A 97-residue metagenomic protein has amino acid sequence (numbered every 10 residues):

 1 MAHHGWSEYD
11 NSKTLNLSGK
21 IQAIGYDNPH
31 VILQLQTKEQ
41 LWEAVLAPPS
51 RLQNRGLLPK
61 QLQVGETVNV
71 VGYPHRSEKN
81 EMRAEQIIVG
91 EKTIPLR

Functional and structural regions predicted by a protein language model:
M1-L15: Short boundary/loop segments of OB/S1/cold-shock single-stranded nucleic-acid-binding domains
L15-L17, V68: Hydrophobic core residues within well-ordered beta-strands of beta-rich domains
G19-I21: Conserved hydrophobic positions within beta-strands
D27-Q36: Short aromatic-glycine-enriched beta-strand elements
Q36-K38, G90: Short strand-coil-strand connectors
Q40-P49: A short macromolecule-binding patch
N54-V70: Short nucleic-acid-contacting surface segments enriched for D/E, G, S/T with interspersed K/R
H75-R97: OB-fold/S1-family single-stranded nucleic acid-binding modules
